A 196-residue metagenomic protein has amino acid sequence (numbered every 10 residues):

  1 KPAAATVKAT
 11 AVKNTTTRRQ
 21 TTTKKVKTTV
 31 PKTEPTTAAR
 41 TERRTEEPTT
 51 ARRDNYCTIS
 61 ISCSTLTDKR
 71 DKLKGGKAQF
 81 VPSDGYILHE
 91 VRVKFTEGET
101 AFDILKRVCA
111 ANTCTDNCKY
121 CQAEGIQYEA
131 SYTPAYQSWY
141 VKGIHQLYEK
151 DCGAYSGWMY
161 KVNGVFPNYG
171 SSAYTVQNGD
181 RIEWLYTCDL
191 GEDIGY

Functional and structural regions predicted by a protein language model:
K1-Y196: Ubiquitin-like/PB1-type beta-grasp interaction modules and other compact soluble beta-rich domains
